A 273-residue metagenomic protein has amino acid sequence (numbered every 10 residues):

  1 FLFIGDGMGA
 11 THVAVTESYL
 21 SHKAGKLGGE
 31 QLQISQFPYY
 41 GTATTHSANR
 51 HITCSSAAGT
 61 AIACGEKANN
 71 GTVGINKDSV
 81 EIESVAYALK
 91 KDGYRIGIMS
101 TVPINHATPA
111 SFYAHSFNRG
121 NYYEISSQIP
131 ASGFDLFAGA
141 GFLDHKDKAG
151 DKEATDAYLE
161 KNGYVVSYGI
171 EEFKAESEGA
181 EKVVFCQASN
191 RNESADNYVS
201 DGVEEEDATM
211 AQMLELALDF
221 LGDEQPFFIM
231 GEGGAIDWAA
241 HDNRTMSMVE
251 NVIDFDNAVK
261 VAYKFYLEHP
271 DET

Functional and structural regions predicted by a protein language model:
F1-K148, E153-S177, E181: N-terminal catalytic scaffold of extracellular/periplasmic and nuclease hydrolases that process anionic headgroups
F1-M8, L89, C186, F227-G234 (+3 more regions): Beta-strand elements within well-structured catalytic alpha/beta cores of enzymes that handle phosphate/sulfate esters
A10, D254-T273: Metal-dependent active-site segment of extracytoplasmic phospho-/sulfohydrolases and closely related
D92, L216-F220, A258-F265: Generic, well-ordered alpha-helical scaffold segments in large soluble proteins
A107-F112, S189-G202, Q225-P226, M230-Y263: Active-site His/acidic residue clusters
N118, E206-L214, N251-F255: Phosphate/oxyanion-binding active-site loops and adjacent basic polyanion-contact surfaces
G169, F173-C186, M213-G233: Active-site regions of oxyanion-processing enzymes, predominantly non-cytosolic
D201-Q225, I236-D237, D271: Accessory "access/gating" subregions that flank catalytic or transport cores
